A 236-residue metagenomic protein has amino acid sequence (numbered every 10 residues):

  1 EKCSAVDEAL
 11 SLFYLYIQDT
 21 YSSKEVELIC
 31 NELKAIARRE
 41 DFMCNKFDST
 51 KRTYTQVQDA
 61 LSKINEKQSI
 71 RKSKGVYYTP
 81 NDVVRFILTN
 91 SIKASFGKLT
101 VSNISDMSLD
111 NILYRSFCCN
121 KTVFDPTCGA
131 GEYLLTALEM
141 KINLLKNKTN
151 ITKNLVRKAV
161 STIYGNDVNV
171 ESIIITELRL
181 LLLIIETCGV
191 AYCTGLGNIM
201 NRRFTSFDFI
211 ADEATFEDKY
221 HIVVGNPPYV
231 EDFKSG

Functional and structural regions predicted by a protein language model:
E1, D7-T20, L178-I185: Short, hydrophobic/amphipathic alpha-helical patches that form generic packing surfaces within helical domains
T20-I36, E40-G236: SAM-dependent methyltransferase catalytic region
